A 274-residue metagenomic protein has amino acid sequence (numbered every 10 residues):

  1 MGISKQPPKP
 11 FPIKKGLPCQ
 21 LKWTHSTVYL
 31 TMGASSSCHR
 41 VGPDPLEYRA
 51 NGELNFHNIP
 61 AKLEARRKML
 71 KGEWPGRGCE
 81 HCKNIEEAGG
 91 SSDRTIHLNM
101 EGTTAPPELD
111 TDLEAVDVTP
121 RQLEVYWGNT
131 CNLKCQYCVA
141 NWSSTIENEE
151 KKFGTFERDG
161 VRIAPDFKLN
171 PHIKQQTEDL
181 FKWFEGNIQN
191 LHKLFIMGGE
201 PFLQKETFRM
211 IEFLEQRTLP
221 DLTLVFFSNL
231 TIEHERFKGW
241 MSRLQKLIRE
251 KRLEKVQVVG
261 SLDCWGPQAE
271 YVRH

Functional and structural regions predicted by a protein language model:
G2-T104: Accessory C-terminal segments flanking Radical SAM cores
Q20-S37, D112-N141, H192-I196: N-terminal pre-triad scaffold of radical SAM enzymes
K83-I85, C138-S144: Detector for the c-type heme attachment site
G90-R121, C131-L133, G154, Q175: Recognition helices and adjacent regulatory flanks at domain boundaries
V118-T130, N141-Q175, Q189-K205, R217-H274: Core AdoMet radical
L180-N187: Conserved acidic catalytic loop of the alpha/beta-hydrolase fold
F181, I211, M241-Q245: Generic structural signal for well-ordered alpha-helices, preferentially at hydrophobic/aromatic core positions
